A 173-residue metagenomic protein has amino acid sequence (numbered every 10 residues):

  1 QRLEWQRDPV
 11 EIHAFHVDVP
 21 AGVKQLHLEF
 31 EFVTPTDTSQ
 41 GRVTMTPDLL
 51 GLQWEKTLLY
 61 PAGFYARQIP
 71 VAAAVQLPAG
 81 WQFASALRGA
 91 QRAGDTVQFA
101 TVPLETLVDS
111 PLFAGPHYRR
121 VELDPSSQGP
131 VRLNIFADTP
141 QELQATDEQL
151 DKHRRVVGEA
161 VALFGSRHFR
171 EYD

Functional and structural regions predicted by a protein language model:
Q1-V156, A162-R170: Non-catalytic architectural context of zinc metalloproteases
